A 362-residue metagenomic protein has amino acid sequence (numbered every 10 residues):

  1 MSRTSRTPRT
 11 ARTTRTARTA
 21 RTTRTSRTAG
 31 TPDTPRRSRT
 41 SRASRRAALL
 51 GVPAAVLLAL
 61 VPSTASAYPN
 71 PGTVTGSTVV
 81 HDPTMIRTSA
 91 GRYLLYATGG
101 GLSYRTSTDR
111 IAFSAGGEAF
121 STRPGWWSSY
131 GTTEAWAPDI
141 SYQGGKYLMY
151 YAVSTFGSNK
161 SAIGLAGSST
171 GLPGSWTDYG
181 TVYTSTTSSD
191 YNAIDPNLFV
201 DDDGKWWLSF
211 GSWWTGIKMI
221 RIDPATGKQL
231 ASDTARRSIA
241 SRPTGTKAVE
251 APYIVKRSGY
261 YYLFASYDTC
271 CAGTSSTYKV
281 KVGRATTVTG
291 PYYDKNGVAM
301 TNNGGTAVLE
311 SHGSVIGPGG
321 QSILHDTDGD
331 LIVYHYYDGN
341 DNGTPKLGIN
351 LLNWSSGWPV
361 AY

Functional and structural regions predicted by a protein language model:
S2, A67-Y362: Carbohydrate-active catalytic/glycan-binding domains of CAZyme proteins, especially the secreted or lumenal ectodomains
S2-S41: Long, intrinsically disordered low-complexity tandem-repeat segments
T4-T7, T28, T40-R46, A65 (+3 more regions): Serine/proline-rich low-complexity intrinsically disordered segments, especially terminal tails, linkers
R9, D33-R36, A54, S63 (+2 more regions): Generic low-complexity segments that are intrinsically disordered, proline-rich and/or Lys/Arg-biased
S38-A67: Secretory targeting and sorting signals
